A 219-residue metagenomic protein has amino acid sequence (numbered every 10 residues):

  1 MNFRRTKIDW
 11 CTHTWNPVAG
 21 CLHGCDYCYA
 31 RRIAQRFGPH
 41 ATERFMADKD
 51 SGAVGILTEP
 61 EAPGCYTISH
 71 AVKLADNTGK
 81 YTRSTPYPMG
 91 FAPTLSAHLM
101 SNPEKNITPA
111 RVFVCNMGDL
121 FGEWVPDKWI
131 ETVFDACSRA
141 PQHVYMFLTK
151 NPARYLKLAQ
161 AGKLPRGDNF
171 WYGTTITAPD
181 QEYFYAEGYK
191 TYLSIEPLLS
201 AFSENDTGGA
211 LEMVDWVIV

Functional and structural regions predicted by a protein language model:
M1-R111: N-terminal [4Fe-4S]-dependent radical SAM core
A92-V219: Conserved AdoMet/S-adenosylmethionine-binding subsite of the radical SAM
